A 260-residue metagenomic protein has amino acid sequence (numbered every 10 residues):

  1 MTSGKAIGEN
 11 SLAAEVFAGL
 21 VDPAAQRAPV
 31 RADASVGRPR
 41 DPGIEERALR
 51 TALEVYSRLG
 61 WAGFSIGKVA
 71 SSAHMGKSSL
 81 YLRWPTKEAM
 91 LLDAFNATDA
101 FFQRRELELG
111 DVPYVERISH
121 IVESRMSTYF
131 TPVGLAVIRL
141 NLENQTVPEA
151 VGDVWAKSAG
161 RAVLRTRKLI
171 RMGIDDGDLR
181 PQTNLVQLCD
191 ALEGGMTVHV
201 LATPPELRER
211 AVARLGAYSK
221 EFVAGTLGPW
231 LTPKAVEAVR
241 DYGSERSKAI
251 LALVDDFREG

Functional and structural regions predicted by a protein language model:
M1-A32, H120, S124, K168-M172 (+3 more regions): C-terminal peripheral helix-coil segments that are non-catalytic and often amphipathic
M1-S78, L82-R83, E88-L92, R104: Basic, helix-initiating cap at the start of DNA-binding domains
T86, N144-E149: Short loop-to-helix capping motifs
N96-D111, P204: Short, flexible, glycine-rich and Lys/Arg-enriched loop motifs at helix boundaries that contact anionic partners
R105-A136, L185-C189, G216-S219: Hydrophobic alpha-helical connector segments
E123-F130, I138-T146, G225-L231: Helix-loop "lid/cap" segments that line or gate small-molecule binding pockets
T128, P132, A136, E149-D176 (+3 more regions): Amphipathic alpha-helical packing segments from all-alpha helical-bundle domains
